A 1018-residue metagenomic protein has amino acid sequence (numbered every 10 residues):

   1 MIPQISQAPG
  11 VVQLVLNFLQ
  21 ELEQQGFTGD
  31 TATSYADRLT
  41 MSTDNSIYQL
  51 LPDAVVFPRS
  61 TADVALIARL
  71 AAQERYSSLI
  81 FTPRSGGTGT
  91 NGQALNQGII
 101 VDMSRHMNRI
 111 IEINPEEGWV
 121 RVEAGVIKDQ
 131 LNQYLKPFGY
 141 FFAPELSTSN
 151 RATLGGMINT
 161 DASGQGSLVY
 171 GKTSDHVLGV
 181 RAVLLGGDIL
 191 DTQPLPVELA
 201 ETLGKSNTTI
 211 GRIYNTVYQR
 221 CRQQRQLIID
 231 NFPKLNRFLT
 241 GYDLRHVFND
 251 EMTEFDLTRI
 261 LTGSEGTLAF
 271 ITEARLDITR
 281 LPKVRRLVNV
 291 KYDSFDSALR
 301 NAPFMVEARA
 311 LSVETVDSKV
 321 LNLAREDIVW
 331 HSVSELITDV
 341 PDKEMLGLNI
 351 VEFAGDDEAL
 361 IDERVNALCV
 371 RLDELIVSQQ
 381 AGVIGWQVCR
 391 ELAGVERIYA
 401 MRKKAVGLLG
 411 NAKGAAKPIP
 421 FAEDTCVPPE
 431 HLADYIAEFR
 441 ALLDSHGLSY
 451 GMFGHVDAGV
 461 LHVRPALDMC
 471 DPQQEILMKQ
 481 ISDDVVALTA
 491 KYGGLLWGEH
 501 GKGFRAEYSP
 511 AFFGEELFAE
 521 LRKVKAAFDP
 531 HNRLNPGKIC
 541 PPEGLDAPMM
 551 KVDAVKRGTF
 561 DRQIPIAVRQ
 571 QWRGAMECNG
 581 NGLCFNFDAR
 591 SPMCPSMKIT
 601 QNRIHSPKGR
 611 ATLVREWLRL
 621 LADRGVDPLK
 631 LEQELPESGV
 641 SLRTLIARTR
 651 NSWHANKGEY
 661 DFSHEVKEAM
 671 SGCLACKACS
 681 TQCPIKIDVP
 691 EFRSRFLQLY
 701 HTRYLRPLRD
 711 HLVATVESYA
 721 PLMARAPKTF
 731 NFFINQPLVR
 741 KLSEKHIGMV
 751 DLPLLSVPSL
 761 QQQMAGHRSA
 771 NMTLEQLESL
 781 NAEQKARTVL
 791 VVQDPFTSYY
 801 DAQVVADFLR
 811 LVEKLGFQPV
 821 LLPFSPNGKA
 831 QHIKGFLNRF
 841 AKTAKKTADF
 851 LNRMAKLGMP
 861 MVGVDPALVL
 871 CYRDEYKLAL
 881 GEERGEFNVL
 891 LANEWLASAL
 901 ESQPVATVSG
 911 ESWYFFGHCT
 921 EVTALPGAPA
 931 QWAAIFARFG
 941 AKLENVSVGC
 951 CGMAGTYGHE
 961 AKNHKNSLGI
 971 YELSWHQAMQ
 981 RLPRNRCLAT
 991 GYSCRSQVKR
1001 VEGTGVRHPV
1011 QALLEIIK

Functional and structural regions predicted by a protein language model:
M1-A72, Y76, G86-G118, S147 (+6 more regions): N-terminal flexible segment immediately upstream of the FAD-binding catalytic core in FAD-dependent oxidoreductases
I2-I5, L203-F248, E254, V524 (+5 more regions): Flexible inter-domain linker/hinge segments
I47-S77, F81, I99, M103-T148 (+6 more regions): N-terminal glycine-rich flavin-associated loop
T88-T90, T148-G155, L239-V247, E314-H331 (+15 more regions): A glycine-rich phosphate-binding loop feature that marks nucleotide/adenosyl-phosphate handling sites
M157-N159, S163-D250, E254-E326, W330 (+3 more regions): Mobile "lid/hinge" segments at catalytic clefts and subdomain interfaces of large enzymes
A274, A308-A415, G454, I599-T600 (+3 more regions): Terminal amphipathic helices with adjacent charged low-complexity linkers/tails
D529, P536, P690-K1018: Iron-sulfur cluster-binding electron-transfer modules in prokaryotic oxidoreductases
P548-N581, F585-M723, A841-T847, G885 (+6 more regions): Ferredoxin-type iron-sulfur electron-transfer modules in oxidoreductases and energy-metabolism complexes
